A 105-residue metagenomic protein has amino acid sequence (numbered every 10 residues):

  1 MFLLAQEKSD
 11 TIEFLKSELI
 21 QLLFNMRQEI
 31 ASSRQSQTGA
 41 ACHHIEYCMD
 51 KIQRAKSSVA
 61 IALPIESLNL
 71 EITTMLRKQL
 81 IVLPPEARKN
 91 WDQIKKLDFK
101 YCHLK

Functional and structural regions predicted by a protein language model:
M1-Q37, W91-L104: Short terminal alpha-helical segments
F2, D10, S32, A55 (+2 more regions): Short, well-ordered helical secondary-structure segments
E7-F14, E18, A62-L80: Short cationic/low-complexity microdomains
F24-T74: Amphipathic alpha-helical interaction modules
E66-K105: Amphipathic alpha-helical binding modules
